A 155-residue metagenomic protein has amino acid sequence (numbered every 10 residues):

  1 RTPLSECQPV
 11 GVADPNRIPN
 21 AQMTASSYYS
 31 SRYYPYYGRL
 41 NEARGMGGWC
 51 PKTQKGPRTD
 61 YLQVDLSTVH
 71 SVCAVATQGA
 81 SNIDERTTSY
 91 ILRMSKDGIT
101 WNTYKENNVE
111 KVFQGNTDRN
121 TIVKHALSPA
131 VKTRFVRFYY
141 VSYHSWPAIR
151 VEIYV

Functional and structural regions predicted by a protein language model:
R1-S67, N107-V109, G115-N116: Disordered, acidic Ser/Thr/Pro-rich linker "stalks" and the adjacent N-terminal cap of the next globular domain
P9, G79, S142: A short beta-strand motif that forms part of the nucleic acid-binding face of small beta-barrel RNA-binding folds
M23, H70-I83, F138: A short beta-strand element within beta-rich, extracytoplasmic domains of secreted/secretory-pathway proteins
S26, K55-D60, N82-V155: Trp- and acidic/polar-enriched beta-sheet ligand-binding modules for extracellular glycan and matrix recognition
D65, V72-Q78, Y90-R93: Signature of small four-pass
